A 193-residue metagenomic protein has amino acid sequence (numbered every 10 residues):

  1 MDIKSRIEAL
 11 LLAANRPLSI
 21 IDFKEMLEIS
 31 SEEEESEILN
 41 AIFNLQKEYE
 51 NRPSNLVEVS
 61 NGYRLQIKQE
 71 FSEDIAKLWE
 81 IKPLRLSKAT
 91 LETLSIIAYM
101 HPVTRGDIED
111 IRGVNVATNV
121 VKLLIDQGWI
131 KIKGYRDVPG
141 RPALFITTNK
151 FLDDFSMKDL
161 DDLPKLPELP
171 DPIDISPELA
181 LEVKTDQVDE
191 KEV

Functional and structural regions predicted by a protein language model:
M1-E8, L65-L91: Short alpha-helical segments that sit at the start of domains
M1-N44: Short Lys/Arg-rich amphipathic alpha-helical segments
D2-I3, D153-V193: Phosphate-centric recognition/catalysis
E8-L12, R16, P83-V103: Short amphipathic alpha-helical interface segments
L18-M26, M100-I111: Short acidic, hydrophobic short linear motifs in intrinsically disordered regions
E33-A41, R112-D126, P139-P142, I173: Short amphipathic alpha-helical interaction segments
Q46-V57, G128-D137: A short, conserved structural fragment
L56-V57, G62-Q66, D137-T148: Minor-groove-contacting beta-hairpin "wing" of winged helix-turn-helix DNA-binding domains
